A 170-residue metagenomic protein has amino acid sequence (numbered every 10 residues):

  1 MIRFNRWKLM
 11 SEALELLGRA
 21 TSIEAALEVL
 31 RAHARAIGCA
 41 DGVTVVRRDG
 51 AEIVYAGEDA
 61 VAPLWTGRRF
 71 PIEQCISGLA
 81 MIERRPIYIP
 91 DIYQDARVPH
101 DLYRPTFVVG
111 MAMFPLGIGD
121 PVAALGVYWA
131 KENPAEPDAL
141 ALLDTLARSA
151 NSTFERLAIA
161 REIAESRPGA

Functional and structural regions predicted by a protein language model:
M1-E24, A36, T153-A170: Signal-transmission linkers at sensory-effector interfaces
L14-R19, L30-C39, T44-R47, M81 (+1 more regions): Short regulatory alpha-helical segment in sensory/regulatory domains of signaling proteins that mediates
R31-R35, V43-R68: GAF sensory/regulatory domain recognition with acknowledged cross-activation on helical regulatory dimers
A60-W65, P90-G110, W129: Signal-transducing coupling segments at domain and membrane junctions
L64-I87: Acidic/proline- and glycine-rich, intrinsically disordered low-complexity segments that serve as regulatory linkers
S77, L116-W129, T153: Sensory-domain boundary capping and coupling elements
V109-G117: A short, aliphatic-rich beta-strand micro-motif
D144-N151: Allosteric cytosolic regulatory segments
